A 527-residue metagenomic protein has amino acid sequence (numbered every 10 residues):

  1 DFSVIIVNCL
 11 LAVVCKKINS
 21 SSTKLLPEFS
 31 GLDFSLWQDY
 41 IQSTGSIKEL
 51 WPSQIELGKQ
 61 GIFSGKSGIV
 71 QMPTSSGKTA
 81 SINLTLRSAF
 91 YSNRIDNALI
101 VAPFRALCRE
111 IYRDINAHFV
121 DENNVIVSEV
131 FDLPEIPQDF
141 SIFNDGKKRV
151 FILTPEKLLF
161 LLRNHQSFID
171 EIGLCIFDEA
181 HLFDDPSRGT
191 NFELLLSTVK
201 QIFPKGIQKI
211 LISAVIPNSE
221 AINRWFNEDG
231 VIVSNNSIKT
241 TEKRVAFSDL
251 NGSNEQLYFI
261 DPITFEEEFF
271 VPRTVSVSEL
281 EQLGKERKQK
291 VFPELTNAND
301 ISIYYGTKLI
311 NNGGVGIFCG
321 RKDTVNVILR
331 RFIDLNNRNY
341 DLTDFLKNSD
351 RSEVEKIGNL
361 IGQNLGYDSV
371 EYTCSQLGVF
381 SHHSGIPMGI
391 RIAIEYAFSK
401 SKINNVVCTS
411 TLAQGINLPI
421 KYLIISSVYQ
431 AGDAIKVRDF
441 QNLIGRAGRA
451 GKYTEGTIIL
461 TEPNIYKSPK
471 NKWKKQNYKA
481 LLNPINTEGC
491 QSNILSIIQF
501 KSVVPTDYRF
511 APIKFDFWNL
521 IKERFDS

Functional and structural regions predicted by a protein language model:
D1-L36: N-terminal accessory nucleic-acid engagement/regulatory domains that precede and modulate ATP-driven motor cores
P27-I41, G45-K48, P52, L57 (+7 more regions): Conserved C-terminal RecA-like helicase domain
K59-K66, S76-R94, D114, S197-K200: Walker A/P-loop NTP-binding motif
V70-S76, A180-F183, S197-A221, W225 (+1 more regions): Conserved helicase ATPase motor motifs in RecA-like P-loop NTPase domains
F151, P155-L159, H165-K209: SF2 helicase catalytic motif II
G206-I207, L418, Y422, Y429-K479: Conserved segment of the helicase C-terminal RecA-like domain
Q208-R331: Conserved interdomain linker/interface between the two RecA-like ATPase lobes of SF2 helicase motors
K474-S527: Long, largely alpha-helical accessory region at the distal end of helicase-like NTP-driven motors
